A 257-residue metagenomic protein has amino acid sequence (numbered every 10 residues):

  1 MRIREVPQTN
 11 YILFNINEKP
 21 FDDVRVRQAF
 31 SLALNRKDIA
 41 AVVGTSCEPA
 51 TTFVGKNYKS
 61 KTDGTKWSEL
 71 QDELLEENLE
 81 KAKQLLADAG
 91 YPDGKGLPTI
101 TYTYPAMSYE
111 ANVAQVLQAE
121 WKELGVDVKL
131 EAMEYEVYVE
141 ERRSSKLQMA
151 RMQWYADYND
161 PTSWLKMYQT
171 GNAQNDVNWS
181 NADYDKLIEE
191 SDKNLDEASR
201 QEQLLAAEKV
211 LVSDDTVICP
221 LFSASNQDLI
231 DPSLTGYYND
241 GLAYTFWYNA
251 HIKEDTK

Functional and structural regions predicted by a protein language model:
M1-R4, C219: A structural signal for short loop-to-beta-strand junctions that line the ligand-binding cleft of periplasmic/secreted
R4-A29, V42, S223-S225: A bilobed periplasmic-binding-protein/Venus flytrap-type ligand-binding module shared by bacterial periplasmic
N15-K19, V26-A29, K66-L75, Y104-M107 (+2 more regions): Second-shell loop/turn segments in exported
V24, L79-T101: Immediate post-signal peptide segment of exported/extracytoplasmic ligand-binding proteins
S31-T62, Y109-Q118, E140-K257: Detector for C-terminal structural segments
E48-D88, M107-A111: Structural transition elements
L97-A106, V128-E131: Short, well-ordered beta-strand elements
M107-S108, L130-E140: Short helix-initiation/N-cap motifs at beta->coil->alpha
